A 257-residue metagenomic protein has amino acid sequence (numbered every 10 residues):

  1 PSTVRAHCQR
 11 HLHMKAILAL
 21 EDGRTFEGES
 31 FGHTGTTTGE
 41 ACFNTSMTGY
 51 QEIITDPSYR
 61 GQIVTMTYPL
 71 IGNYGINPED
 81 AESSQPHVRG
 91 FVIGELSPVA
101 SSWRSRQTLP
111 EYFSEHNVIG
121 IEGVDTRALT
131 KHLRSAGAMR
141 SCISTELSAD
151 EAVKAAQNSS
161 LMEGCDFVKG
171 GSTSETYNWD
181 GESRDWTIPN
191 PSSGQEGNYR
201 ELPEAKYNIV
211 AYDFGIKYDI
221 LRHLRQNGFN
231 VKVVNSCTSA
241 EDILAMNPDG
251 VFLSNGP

Functional and structural regions predicted by a protein language model:
L12-M246: RNA-binding accessory domains that recognize and position tRNA/RNA substrates
L253-P257: Glycine-rich beta-strand-to-loop/alpha-helix junction loops that act as flexible
